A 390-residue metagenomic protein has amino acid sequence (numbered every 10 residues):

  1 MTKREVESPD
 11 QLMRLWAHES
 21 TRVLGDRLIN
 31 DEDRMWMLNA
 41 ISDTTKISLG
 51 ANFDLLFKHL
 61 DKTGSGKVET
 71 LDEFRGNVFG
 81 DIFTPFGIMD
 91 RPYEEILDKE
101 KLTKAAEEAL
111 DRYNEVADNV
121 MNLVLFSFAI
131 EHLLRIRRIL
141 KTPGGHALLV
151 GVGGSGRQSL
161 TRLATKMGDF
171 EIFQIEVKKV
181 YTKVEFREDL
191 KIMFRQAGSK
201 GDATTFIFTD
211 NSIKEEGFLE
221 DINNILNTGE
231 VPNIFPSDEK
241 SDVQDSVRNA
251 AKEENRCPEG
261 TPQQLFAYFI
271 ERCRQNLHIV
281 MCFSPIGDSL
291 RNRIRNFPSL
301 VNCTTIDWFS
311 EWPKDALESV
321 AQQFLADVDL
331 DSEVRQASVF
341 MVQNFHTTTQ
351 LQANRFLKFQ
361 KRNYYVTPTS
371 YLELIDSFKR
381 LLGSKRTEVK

Functional and structural regions predicted by a protein language model:
M1-K141, R274-P285, N302, S310-K390: Alpha-helical lid/collar subdomain of P-loop NTPases
F128-E131, E185-D189, I225-N276, F283-P285: Substrate-gripping "pore-loop 1 plus following alpha2 helix"
I136, L149, F208: Hydrophobic anchor at the beta1->P-loop junction of P-loop NTPases
G144-E176, V180, E220-N227: Walker A/P-loop
G145-H146, E171, G201-F206, E230 (+1 more regions): Loop/turn-to-beta-strand initiation segments
F170, N223-V231, Q275-N276, D288-D315 (+1 more regions): A short helix-turn-beta junction within AAA+ P-loop NTPase domains corresponding to the substrate/partner-engaging
E176-D202: Short glycine-rich substrate-engagement loop in P-loop NTPases that contacts/grips substrate
I207-D245, R293-N296: Conserved AAA+/SF3 P-loop NTPase catalytic/coupling segment centered on the Walker-B
